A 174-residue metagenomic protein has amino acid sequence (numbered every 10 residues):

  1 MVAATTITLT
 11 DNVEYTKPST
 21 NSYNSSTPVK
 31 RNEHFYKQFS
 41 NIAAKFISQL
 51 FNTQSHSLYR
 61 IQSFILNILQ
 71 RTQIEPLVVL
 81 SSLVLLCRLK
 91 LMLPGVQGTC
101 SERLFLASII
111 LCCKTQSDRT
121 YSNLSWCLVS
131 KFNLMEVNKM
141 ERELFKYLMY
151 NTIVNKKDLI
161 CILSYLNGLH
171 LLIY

Functional and structural regions predicted by a protein language model:
M1-S81, L85-Q97, N138, R142 (+1 more regions): Acidic, Ser/Thr/Pro-rich regulatory low-complexity segments at or just upstream of the first helical elements of major
Q73, C113-S117, M149: Hydrophobic/aromatic-lined pockets within catalytic cores
L80-R88, E102-K114: Contiguous, well-ordered alpha-helical segments that form the cores/surfaces of helical PPI scaffolds
S101-A107, Q116-L134, E141, F145-Y147: Alpha-helical bundle/repeat cores within regulatory domains of eukaryotic proteins
